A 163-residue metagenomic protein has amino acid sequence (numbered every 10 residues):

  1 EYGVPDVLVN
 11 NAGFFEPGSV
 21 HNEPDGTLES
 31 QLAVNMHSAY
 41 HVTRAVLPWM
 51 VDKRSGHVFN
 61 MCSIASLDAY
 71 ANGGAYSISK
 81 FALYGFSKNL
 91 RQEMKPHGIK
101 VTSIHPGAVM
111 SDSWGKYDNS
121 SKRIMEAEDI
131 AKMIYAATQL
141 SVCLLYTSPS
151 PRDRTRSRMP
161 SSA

Functional and structural regions predicted by a protein language model:
A12-E16: Conserved NAD(P)H cofactor-binding loop of Rossmann-fold oxidoreductase domains
S19-V20, T27-L32: Substrate-binding pocket helix/loop in short-chain dehydrogenase/reductase
H21, Y70-G74: Active-site loop immediately N-terminal to the catalytic Tyr-X3-Lys motif of short-chain dehydrogenase/reductase
T43, S79: Active-site helix of classical SDR
S63: Residue(s) in the substrate-gating loop at a strand-loop-helix junction that position the organic substrate next
D68, N89-I99: Active-site-adjacent segment of SDR/Rossmann-fold oxidoreductases
Y146-P151, T155: Conserved small/polar residues in nucleotide/adenosyl-binding loops
